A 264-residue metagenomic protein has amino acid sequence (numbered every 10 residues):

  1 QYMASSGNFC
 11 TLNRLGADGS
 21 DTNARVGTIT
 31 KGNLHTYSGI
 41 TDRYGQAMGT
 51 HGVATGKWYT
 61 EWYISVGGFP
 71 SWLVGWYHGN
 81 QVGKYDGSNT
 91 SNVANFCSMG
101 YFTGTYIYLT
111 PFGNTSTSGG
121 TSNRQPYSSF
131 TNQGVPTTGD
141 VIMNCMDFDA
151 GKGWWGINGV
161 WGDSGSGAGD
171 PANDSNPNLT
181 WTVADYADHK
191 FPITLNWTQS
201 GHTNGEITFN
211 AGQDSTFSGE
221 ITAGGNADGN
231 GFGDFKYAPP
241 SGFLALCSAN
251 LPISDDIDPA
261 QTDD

Functional and structural regions predicted by a protein language model:
Q1-D264: PRY/SPRY (B30.2) beta-sandwich protein-interaction domains and their adjacent Ser/Pro/Gly-rich low-complexity linkers
